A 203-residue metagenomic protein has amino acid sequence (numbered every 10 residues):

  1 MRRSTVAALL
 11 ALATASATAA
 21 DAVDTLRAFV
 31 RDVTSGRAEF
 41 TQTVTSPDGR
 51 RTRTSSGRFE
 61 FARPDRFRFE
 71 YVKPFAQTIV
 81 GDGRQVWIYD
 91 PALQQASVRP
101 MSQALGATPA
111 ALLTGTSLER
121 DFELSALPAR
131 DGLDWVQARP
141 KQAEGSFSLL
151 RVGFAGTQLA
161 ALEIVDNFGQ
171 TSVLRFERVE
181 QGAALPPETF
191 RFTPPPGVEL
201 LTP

Functional and structural regions predicted by a protein language model:
M1-A7: Bacterial N-terminal signal peptides that target proteins for export
A11-L12, T18-T52, A62-D65, P194-P203: N-terminal leader/targeting segments and the immediate start of mature chains
V30, L105-E119: Short, solvent-exposed helix-to-loop capping segments enriched in aromatics
V33-S35, T54-S56, A62-P64, P74 (+6 more regions): Extracytoplasmic
A38-F40, T54-S56, F69, F147 (+1 more regions): Extended beta-sheet lipid-handling architectures
T41-P47, E70-V72, Y89-P91, R139-K141 (+1 more regions): A generic structural motif
R58-A107, S172-V173: An acidic-aromatic
S97, S117-P203: Gly/Pro-enriched, hydrophobic low-complexity segments that function as extracytoplasmic propeptides/linkers
